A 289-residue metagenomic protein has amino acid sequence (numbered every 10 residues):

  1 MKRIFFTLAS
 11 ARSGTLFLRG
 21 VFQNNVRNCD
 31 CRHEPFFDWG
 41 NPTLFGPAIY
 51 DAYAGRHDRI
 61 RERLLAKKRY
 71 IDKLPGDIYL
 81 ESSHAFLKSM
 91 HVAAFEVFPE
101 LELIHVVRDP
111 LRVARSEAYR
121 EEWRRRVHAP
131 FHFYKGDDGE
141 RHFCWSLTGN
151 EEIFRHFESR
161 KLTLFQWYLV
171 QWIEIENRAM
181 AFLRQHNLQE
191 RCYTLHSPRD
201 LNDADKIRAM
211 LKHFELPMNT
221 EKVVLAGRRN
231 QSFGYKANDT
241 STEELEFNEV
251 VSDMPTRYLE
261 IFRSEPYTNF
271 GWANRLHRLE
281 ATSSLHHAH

Functional and structural regions predicted by a protein language model:
M1, H142-H289: PAPS-dependent sulfotransferases, especially Golgi type II membrane carbohydrate sulfotransferases
M1-R69, K73-L74, W123-R124, R229-A237 (+2 more regions): PAPS-dependent sulfotransferase catalytic core
F5, D30, E102-I104, Y193-L195: Hydrophobic/aromatic beta-strand patches that form the interior of the parallel beta-sheet core in alpha/beta enzyme
G14-R19, D38-N41, L87-M90, L111-S116 (+3 more regions): Short catalytic/ligand-binding loop motif for oxyanion handling, primarily in non-cytosolic enzymes, centered on
R69-M90: Glycine-rich phosphate-binding loop used to anchor ATP phosphates in small-molecule kinases, encompassing both
M90-V97: A short acidic, amphipathic alpha-helical/loop segment
V97-Y119: Conserved phosphate-donor/acceptor-positioning beta-strand/loop module used by diverse small-molecule
R126-N150: Long, charge-dense
